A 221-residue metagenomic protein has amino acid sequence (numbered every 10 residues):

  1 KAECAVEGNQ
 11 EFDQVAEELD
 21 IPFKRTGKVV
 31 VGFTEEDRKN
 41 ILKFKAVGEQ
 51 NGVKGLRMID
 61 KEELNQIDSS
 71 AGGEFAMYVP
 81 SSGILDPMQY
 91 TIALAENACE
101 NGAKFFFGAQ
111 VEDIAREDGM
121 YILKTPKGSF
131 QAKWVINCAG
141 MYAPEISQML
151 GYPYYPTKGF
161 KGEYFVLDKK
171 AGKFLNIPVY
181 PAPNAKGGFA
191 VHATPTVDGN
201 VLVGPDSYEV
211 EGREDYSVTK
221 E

Functional and structural regions predicted by a protein language model:
K1-E63, I67, G73, G188-H192: Dinucleotide-binding Rossmann-like beta1-alpha1 core, especially the glycine-rich loop that anchors the ADP
E3-V6, V30-N40, Y78-E96, F106 (+1 more regions): Short beta-strand to alpha-helix junction loop
Q10, Q14, L19-K24, S129 (+2 more regions): Active-site substrate-recognition segment that forms the wall of the catalytic cavity or substrate channel
V30-G32, I122-K124, V166: Short, well-ordered beta-strand micro-motif
V31, V111-I114, A193-P195: A structural signal for short hydrophobic beta-strand segments in well-ordered beta-sheet cores
D37, L85, T91, D113 (+3 more regions): Glycine-rich nucleotide phosphate-binding loop and flanking beta-alpha elements of Rossmann-like dinucleotide-binding
R57-D60, F105-F107, N137, V203: General beta-strand structural signal in soluble alpha/beta enzymes
M77-W134: Helical element adjacent to the flavin cofactor pocket in flavoenzyme catalytic cores
